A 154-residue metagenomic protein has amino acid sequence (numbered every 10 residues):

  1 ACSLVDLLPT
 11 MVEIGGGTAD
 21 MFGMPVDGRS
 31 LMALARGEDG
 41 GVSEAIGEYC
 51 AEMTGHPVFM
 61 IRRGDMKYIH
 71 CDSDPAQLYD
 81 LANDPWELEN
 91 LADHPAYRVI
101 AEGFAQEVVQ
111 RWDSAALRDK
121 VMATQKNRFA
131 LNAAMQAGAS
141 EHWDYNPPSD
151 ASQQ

Functional and structural regions predicted by a protein language model:
A1, G15-F22, L88-H94: Active-site rim elements
V5-L8, E13-Q77, L81, A115-T124 (+3 more regions): C-terminal cap/loop subdomain of S1 sulfatases and analogous C-terminal strand-loop tails that border
S30, N90, R111-D113: Helix N-terminus capping/helix-initiation residues
Q77, E87, I100: Short phosphate-engaging motifs
D84: Intrinsically disordered, low-complexity polar regions and short flexible loop motifs
H94-L131: A contiguous, mid-protein "functional segment" used to position or interact with cofactors/ions or partner subunits
